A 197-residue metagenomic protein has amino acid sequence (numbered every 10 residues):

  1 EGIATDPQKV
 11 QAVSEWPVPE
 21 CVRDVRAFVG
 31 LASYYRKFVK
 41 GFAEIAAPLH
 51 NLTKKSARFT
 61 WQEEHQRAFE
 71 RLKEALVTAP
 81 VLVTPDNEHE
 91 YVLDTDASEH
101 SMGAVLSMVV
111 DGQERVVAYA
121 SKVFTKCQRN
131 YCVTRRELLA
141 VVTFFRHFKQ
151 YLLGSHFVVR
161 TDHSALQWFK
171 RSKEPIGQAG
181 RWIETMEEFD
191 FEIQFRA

Functional and structural regions predicted by a protein language model:
E1-H89, A165: C-terminal reverse transcriptase regions that engage the nucleic-acid substrate
D6, V13, G30, L49 (+9 more regions): Mobile genetic element proteins and their domesticated derivatives, centered on retroelements and DNA transposons
A12, F28-L31, N51-L52, A75 (+5 more regions): Alpha-helical recognition domains of nuclear gene-regulatory proteins
A46, E90, S101-V105: Short glycine-rich loop/turn motifs
A57, V110-L139, S164-R171: A short, polar/acidic, helix/strand-boundary loop motif
H89-A97: Two-metal-ion RNase H-like nuclease active-site motif
A97-S101, Q167: Short acidic, Gly/Ser-rich segments with clustered Asp/Glu that frequently serve as metal-coordination loops in enzyme
V142-A197: RNase H catalytic domain
